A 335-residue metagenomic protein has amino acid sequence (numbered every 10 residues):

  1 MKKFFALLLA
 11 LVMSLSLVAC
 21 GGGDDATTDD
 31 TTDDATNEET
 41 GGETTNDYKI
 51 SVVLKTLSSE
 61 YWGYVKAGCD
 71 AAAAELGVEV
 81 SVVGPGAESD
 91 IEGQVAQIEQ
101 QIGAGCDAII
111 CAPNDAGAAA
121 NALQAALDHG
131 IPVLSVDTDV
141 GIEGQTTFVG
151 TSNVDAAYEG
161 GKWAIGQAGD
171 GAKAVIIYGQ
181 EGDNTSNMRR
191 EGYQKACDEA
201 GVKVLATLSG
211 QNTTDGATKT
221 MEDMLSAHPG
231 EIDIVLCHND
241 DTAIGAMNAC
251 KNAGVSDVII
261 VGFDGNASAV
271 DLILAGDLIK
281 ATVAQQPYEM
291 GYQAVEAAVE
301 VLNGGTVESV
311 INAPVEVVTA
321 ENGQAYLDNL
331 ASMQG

Functional and structural regions predicted by a protein language model:
K2-G23: Sec-dependent N-terminal signal peptides of Gram-positive bacterial secreted proteins and lipoproteins
L17-G335: A residue-level marker of the well-folded mature domains of exported/periplasmic proteins
